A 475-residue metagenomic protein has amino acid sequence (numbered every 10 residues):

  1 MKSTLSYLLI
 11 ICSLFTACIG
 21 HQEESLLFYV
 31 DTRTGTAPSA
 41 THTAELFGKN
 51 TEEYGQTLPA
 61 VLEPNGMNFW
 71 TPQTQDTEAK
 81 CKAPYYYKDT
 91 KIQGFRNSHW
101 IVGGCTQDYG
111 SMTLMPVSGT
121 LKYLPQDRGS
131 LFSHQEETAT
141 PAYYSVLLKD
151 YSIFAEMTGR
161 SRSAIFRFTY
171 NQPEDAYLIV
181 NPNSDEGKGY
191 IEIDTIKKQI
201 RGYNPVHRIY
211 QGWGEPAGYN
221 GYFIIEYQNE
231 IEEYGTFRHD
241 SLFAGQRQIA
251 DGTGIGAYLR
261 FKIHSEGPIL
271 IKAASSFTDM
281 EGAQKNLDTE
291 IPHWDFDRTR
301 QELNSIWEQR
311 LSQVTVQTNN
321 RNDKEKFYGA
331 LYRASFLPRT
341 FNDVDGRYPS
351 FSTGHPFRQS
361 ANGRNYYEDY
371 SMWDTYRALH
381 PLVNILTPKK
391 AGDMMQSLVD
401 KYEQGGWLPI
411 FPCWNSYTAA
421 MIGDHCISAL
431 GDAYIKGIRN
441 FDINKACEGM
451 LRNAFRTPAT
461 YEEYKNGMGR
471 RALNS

Functional and structural regions predicted by a protein language model:
M1-E23: Bacterial Sec-dependent N-terminal signal peptides
H21-S475: Accessory carbohydrate-recognition regions in carbohydrate-active enzymes
